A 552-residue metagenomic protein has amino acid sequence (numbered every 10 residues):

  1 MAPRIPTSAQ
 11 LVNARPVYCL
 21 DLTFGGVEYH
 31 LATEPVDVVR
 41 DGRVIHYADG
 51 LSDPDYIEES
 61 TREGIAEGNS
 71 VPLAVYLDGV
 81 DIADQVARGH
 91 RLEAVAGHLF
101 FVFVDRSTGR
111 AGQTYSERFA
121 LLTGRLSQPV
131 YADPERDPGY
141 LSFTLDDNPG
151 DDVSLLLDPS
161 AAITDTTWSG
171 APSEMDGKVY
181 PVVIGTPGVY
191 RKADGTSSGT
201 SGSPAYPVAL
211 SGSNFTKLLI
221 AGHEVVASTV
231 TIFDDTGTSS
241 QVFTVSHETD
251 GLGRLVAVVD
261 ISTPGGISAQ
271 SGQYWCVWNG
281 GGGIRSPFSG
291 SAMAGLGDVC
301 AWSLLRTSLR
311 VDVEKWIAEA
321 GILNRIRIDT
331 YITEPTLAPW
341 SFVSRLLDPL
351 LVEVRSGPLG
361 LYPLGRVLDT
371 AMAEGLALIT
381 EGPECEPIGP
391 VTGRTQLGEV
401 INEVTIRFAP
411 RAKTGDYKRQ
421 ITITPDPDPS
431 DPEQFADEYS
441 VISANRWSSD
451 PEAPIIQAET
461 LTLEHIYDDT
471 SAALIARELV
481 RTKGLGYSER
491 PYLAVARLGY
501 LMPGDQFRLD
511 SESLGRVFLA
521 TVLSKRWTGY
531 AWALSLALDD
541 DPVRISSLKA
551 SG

Functional and structural regions predicted by a protein language model:
M1-R118, V130-A227, S286-G552: C-terminal extracytoplasmic interaction modules
L20, A227-T238: Extended low-complexity, serine/threonine- and proline-enriched intrinsically disordered segments
S107-G109, S127-V130, G139, S198 (+4 more regions): Exposed regions on extracellular, virion, or secretory-pathway luminal proteins
F233-R310: Surface-exposed interaction regions enriched in Ser/Thr/Asp/Glu that occur as long low-complexity tracts or repetitive
